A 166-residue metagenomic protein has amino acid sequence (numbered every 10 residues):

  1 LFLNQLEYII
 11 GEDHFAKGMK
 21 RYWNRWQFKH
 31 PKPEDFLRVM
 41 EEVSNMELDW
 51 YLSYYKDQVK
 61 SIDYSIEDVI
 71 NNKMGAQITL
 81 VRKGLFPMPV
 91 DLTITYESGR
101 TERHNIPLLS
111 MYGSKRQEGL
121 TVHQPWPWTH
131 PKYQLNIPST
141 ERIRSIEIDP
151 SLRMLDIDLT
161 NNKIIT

Functional and structural regions predicted by a protein language model:
L1-I78: Amphipathic alpha-helical substructures
E42-S44, R82-G84, D156: Extracellular acidic, Ser/Thr/Pro-rich low-complexity tracts
D49, I62-Y64, V69-Y133, P138-P150: Beta-strand-rich binding/interaction modules
P150-N162: Short acidic/polar inter-strand loop motif in beta-rich domains
